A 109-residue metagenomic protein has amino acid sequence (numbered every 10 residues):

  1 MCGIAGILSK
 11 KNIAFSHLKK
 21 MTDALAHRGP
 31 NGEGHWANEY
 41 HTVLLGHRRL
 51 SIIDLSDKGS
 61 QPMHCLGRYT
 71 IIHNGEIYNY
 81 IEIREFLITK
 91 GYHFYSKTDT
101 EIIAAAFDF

Functional and structural regions predicted by a protein language model:
M1-F109: N-terminus-centric sequence/structural signature that marks the extreme N-terminus and adjacent "lid/interface" module
